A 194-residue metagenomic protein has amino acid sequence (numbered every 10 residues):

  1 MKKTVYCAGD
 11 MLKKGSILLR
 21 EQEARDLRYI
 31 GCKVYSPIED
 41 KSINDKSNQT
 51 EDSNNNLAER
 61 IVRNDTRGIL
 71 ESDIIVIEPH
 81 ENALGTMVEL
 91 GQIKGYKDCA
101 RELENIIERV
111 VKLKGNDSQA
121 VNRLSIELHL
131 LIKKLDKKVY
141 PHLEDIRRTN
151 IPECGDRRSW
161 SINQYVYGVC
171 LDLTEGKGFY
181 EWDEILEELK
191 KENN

Functional and structural regions predicted by a protein language model:
M1-N194: Conserved catalytic or regulatory cores that recognize and/or transform ribose-phosphate-containing ligands
